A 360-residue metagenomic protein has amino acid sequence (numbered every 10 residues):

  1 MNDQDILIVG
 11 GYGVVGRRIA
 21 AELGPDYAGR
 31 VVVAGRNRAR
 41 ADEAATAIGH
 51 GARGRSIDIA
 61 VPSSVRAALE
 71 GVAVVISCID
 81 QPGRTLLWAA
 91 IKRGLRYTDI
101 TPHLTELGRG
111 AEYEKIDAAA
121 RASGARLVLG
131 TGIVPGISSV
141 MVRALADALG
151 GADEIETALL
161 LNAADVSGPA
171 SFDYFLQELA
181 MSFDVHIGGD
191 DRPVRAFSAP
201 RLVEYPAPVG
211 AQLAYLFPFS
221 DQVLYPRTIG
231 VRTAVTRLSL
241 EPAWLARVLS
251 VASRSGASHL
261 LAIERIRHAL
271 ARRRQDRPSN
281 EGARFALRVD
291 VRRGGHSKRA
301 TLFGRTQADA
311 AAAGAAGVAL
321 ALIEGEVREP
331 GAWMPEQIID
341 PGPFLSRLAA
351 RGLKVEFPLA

Functional and structural regions predicted by a protein language model:
I6-G24: N-terminal Rossmann NAD(P)H-binding glycine-rich loop of SDR-like oxidoreductase domains
V9, R17, D147-R299, D309: Active-site-lining helix/loop region of Rossmann-like oxidoreductase modules
A34-R38, D58-I59: N-terminal Rossmann-fold cofactor-binding loop
A52-G54: Hydrophobic/aromatic anchor residues within beta-strands of the central parallel beta-sheet of Rossmann-like
I57-P82: Conserved Rossmann-fold cofactor-binding substructure of NAD(P)-dependent oxidoreductases
A68-G71, P82-I100: Rossmann-fold NAD(P) dinucleotide-binding segment
P102-A125: Rossmann-fold NAD(P)-binding glycine/threonine-rich loop
R274-A360: C-terminal helical cap and adjacent loop that interface with cofactors, partners, or active-site loops
